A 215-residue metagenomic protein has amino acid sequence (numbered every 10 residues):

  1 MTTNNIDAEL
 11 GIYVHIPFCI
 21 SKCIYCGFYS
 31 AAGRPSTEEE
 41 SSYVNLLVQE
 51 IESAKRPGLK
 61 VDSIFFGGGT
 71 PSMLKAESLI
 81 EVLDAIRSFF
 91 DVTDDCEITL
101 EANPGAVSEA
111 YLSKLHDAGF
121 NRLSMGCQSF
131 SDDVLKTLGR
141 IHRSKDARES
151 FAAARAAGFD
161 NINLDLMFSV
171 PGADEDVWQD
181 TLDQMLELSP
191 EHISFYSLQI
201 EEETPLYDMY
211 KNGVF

Functional and structural regions predicted by a protein language model:
T2-G11, Y29-A54, L59-F215: C-terminal scaffold of the Radical SAM
I12-I16: Short active-site neighborhood of thiol/selenol oxidoreductases, capturing the structured segment around
P17-S30: Local cysteine-cluster metal-coordination motifs and their immediate loop/turn environment, predominantly Fe-S cluster
